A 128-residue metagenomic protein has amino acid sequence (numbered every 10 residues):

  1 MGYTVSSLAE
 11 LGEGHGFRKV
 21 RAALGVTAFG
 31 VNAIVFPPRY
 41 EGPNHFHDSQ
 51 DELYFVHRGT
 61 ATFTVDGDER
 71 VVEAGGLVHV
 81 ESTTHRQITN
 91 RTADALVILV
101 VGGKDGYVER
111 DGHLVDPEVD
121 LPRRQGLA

Functional and structural regions predicted by a protein language model:
M1-F29, P43, E109-A128: A short, N-terminal "cap"/entry segment at the start of jelly-roll beta-barrel domains of the cupin/DSBH fold
F17, N32-H47: Conserved short histidine dyad/triad with adjacent acidic residue
A22, G42-D48, T89-R91: Short histidine-centered beta-strand/loop micro-motifs that create catalytic or ligand/metal-coordination sites
T27, T64-D68: Short strand-coil-strand connectors
I34, T60, D68-R70: Well-ordered beta-strand scaffold positions
S49-D51, V56-A61: Glycine- and acidic-residue-biased ligand/ion/polar-headgroup-sensing regions
T62, S82-V108: Ligand-binding loop in jelly-roll beta-barrel domains
G67-T83: Short acidic-glycine-tyrosine-enriched beta hairpin
